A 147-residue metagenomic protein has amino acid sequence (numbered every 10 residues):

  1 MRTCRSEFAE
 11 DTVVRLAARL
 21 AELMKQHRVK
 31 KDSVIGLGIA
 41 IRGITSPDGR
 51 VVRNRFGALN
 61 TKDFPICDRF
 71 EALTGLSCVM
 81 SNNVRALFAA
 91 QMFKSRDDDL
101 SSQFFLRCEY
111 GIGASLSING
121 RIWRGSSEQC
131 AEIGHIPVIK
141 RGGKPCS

Functional and structural regions predicted by a protein language model:
M1-R2, S126: Short hydrophobic alpha-helix segments
T3-A21, K25-Q26, S33-S102: Glycine-rich phosphate-binding loop and adjoining helix at the ATP-binding site of ATP-dependent phosphoryl-transfer
R28, S46, V52-R53, T74 (+5 more regions): A generic, residue-level signal for flexible/boundary positions that often mark functional hotspots
K30-K31, C146: Short, structured loop/turn "capping" segments at alpha-beta junctions
D99-S147: Glycine-rich phosphate-binding loop of actin/hexokinase-like ATP-binding domains
